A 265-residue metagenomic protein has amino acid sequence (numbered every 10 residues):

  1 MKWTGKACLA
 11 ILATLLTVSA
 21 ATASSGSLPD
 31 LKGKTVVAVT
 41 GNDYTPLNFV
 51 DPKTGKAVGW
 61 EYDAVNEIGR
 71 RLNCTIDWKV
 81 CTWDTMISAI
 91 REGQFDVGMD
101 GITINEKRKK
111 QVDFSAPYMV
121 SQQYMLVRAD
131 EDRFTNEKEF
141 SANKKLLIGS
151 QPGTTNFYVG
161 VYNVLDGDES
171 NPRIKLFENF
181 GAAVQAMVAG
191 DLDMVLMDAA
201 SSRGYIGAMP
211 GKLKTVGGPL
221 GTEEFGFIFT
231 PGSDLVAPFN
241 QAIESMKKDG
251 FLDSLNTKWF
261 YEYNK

Functional and structural regions predicted by a protein language model:
C8-S19: Bacterial N-terminal signal peptides
S24-G26, T75, G153-K175, K214-T215 (+1 more regions): Ligand-binding clefts/hinges and TM-proximal coupling segments of bilobed small-molecule sensing domains
S25-G101, K110: Extracytoplasmic small-molecule ligand-binding "clamshell" domains of the periplasmic binding protein/Venus flytrap
N42, V120-Y124, A199-E244, Y261-K265: Periplasmic-binding protein-like
N48-P52, V65-C74, E137, T155-L176 (+1 more regions): Ligand-binding cleft/hinge of the Venus flytrap
R70-R71, K79-V80, D84-V97, Q111-D113 (+3 more regions): Short helices/loops that flank or line small-molecule/ion binding pockets
D84-S88, I102-K110, V159-Y162, A186-G221: A ligand-binding cleft/hinge motif common to bilobed small-molecule-binding domains
A129-L147: Flexible hinge/capping segments at coil-to-helix
